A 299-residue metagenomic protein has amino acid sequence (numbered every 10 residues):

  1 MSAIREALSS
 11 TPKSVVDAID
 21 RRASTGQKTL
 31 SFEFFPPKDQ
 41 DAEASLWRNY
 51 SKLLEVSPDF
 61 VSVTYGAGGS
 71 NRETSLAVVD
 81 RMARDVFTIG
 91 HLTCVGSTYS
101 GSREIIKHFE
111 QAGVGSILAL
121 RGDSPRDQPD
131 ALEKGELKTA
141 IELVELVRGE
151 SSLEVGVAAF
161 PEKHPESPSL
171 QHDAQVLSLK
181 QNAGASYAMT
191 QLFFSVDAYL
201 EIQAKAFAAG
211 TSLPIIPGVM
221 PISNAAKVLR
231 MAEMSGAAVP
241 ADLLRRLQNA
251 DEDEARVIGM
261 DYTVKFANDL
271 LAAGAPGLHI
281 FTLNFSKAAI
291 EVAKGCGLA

Functional and structural regions predicted by a protein language model:
S2-F32, D39, A299: N-terminal amphipathic alpha-helix/helix-capping segment at the start of soluble metabolic enzymes
A7-D20, K134-G135, T139-F160, A208-K265 (+1 more regions): Active-site pocket-lining/capping segments in soluble small-molecule metabolic enzymes
P12-K13, I19, A42-E43, G69-R81 (+5 more regions): Active-site-adjacent beta->alpha loops and helix N-cap segments on the catalytic face of soluble alpha/beta enzymes
T29-S45, T88-S100, G156-H172, L247-D261: Active-site mouth loops of central-metabolism enzymes
E33, V61, F109, K180 (+3 more regions): Conserved, mostly hydrophobic/aromatic
F34-P37, T64-G68, H91-S97, G122-S124 (+5 more regions): Active-site beta-loop-alpha junctions enriched in small/polar residues
Q40-L53, S75, Y99-H108, S169-L179 (+1 more regions): Short, acidic/polar
R48-T64, N182: Catalytic domains of carbohydrate-active enzymes, especially glycoside hydrolases
